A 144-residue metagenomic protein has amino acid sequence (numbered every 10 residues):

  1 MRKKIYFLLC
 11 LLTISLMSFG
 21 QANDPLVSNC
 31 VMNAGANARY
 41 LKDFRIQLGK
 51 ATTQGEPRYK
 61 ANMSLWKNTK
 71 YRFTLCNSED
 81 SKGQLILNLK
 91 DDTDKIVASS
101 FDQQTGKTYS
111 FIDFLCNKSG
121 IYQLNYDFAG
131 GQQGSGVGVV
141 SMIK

Functional and structural regions predicted by a protein language model:
T13-M17: N-terminal signal peptide c-region/cleavage motif recognized by signal peptidases
Q21-Y59: Non-catalytic extracellular/lumenal accessory regions of secreted precursors
Y59-T69, D113-S119, I143: Extracellular and analogous surface-interaction loops
K60-S78, Q123-D127: Hydrophobic beta-strand segments within beta-rich accessory/binding domains
N77-L85, G130-Q133: Extended, low-complexity, turn-rich repeat/linker tracts enriched in Gly/Pro/Ser/Thr and Asp/Glu that occur
D80-I96: Short, surface-exposed beta-strand/strand-loop-strand elements in extracellular ectodomains
F114-Q132: Noncatalytic modules at the cell exterior or secretory-pathway interfaces, chiefly beta-strand-rich lectin/adhesion
G130-I143: Edge beta-strands of jelly-roll/beta-sandwich modules across compartments, strongly enriched in secreted/luminal
